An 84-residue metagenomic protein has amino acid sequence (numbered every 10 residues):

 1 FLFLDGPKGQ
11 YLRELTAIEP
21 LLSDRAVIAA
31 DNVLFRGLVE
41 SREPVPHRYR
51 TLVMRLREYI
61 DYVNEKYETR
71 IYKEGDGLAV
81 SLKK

Functional and structural regions predicted by a protein language model:
F1-L4, V27: Short SAM/SAH-binding signature in class I
P7: Aromatic "clamp/platform" in nucleotide-sugar-dependent glycosyltransferases that forms part of the donor/acceptor
Q10-K84: C-terminal substrate-binding/active-site "lid" region of AdoMet-derived donor-dependent transferases
